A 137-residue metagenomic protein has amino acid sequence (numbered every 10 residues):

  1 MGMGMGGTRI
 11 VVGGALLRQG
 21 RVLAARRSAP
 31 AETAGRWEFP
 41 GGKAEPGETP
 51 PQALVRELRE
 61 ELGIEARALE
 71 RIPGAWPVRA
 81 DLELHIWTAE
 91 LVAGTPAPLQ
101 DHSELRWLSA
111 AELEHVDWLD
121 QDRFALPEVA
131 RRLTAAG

Functional and structural regions predicted by a protein language model:
G2-L23, K43: Conserved N-terminal beta-strand and adjoining loop/helix that marks the start of the Nudix/MutT-like hydrolase domain
I10-V12, G20, L82-H85, S103: Change "...and in nucleic-acid phosphodiester-cleaving endonucleases..." to "...and in nucleic-acid processing enzymes
L17-V22, P30, E45-P46, A80 (+1 more regions): Short, charged/polar surface micro-motifs in flexible loops or helix N-caps
R21-E60: Conserved Nudix-box catalytic region and its N-terminal flanking loop in Nudix hydrolases and closely related
R59, E65, T134: HhH-family (HhH-GPD) DNA N-glycosylase catalytic core used in base-excision repair
E65-A66, G74-P98, E104-A110, V129: Active-site-adjacent beta-strand/loop module that shapes the phosphate/pyrophosphate-binding cleft
G94, A110-R123: C-terminal structural segments of small proteins and small subunits
D122-G137: Charged phosphate-binding loop/patch that engages nucleotide di/tri-phosphates or the phosphate backbone of nucleic
